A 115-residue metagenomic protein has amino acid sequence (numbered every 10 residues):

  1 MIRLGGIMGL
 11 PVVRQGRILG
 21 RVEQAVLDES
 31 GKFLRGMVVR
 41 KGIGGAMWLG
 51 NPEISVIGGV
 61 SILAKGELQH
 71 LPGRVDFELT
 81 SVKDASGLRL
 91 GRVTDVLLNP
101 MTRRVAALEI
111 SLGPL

Functional and structural regions predicted by a protein language model:
M1-L115: Peripheral interaction segments used for macromolecular assembly
